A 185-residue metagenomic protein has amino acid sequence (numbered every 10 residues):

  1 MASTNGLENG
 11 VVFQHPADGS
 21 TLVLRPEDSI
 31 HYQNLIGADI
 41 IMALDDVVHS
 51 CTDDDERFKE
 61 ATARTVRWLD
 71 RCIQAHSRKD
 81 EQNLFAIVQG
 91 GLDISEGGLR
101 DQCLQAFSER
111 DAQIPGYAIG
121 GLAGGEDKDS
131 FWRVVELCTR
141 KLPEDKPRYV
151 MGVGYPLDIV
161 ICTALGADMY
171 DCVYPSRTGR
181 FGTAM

Functional and structural regions predicted by a protein language model:
M1-D80: Non-catalytic, usually N-terminal nucleic-acid engagement modules in DNA/RNA processing proteins
A63-V66, A75, K79-M185: Glycine-rich phosphate/ribose-binding loops and adjacent secondary-structure elements that form binding surfaces
